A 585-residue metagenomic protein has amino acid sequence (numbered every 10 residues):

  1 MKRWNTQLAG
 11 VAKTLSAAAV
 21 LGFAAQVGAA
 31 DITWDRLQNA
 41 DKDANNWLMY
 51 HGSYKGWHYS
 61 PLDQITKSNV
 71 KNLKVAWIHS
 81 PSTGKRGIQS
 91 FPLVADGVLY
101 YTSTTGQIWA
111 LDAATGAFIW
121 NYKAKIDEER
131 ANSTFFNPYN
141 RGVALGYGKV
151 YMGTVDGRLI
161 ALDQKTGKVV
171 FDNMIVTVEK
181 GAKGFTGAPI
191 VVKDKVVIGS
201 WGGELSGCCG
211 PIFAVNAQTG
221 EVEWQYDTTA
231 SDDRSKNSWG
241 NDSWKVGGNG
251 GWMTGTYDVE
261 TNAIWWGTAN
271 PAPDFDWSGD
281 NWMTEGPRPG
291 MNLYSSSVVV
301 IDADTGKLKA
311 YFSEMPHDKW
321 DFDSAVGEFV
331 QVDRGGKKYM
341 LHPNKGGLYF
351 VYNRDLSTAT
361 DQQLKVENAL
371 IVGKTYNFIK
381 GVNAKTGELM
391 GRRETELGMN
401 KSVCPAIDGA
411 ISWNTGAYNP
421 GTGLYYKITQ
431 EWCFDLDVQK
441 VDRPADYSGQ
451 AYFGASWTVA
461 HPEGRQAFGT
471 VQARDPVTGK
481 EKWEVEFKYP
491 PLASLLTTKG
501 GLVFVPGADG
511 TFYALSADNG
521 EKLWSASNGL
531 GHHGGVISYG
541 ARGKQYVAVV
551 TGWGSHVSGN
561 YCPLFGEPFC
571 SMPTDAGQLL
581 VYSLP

Functional and structural regions predicted by a protein language model:
I32-V75, T228, D233, L389-R393 (+2 more regions): Blade/loop signatures of beta-propeller domains
W47-H51, G87-Q107, N132-L159, G184-L205 (+10 more regions): Repeat-blade elements of multi-bladed beta-propeller folds
G56-V176, T498: N-terminal cofactor/phosphate-binding cores enriched in small/glycine residues, especially glycine-rich loops such as
I65, A113, A217-V222, N353-L364 (+1 more regions): Short loop/turn segments immediately following beta-strands, especially the blade-tip and inter-blade linker loops
H79-F91, N121-A144, F171-A188, G203-S206 (+10 more regions): Extracytoplasmic beta-rich repeat domains
L162, G210-E221, T284-G306, N353 (+2 more regions): Beta-propeller blade signature
Q430-E431, W457, P462-E521: Loop/turn-rich, solvent-exposed surfaces of beta-rich toroidal or solenoidal domains
I537-P585: Blade-level signature of beta-propeller repeat domains, shared across WD40, Kelch, NHL, RCC1 and BNR/Asp-box propellers
